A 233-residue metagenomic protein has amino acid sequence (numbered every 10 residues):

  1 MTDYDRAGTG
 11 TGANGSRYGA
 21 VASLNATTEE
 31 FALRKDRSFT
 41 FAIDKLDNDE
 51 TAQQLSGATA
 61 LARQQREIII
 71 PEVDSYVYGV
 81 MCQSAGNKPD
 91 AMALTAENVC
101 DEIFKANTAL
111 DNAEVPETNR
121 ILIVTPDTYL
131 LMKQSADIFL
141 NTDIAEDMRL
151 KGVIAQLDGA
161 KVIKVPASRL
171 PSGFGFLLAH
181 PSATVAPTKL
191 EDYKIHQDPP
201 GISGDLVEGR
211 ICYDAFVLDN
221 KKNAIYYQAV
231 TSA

Functional and structural regions predicted by a protein language model:
M1-G8, T27-K35, S135-A233: Sequence/fold signature of self-assembling virion shell proteins
G10-S16: N-terminal leader/targeting segments
S16-N25, G57-Q65: Short, mixed-charge, low-aromatic patches
A20-L55: Long, hydrophobic/aromatic-enriched structural stretches that serve as scaffold segments
A42-L46, I123-T128, P166, A179-H180 (+1 more regions): Helix N-cap / beta->alpha transition motif
K45-A113, Y226-A233: Alpha-helical scaffold segments that mediate packing/assembly in large oligomeric complexes
D74-Y78, P116-N119, F216-V217: Intrinsically disordered or highly flexible coil/loop and linker segments, enriched in small and charged/polar residues
Q83-I154: Extended, solvent-exposed, turn-rich assembly/linker loops in the middle of proteins
